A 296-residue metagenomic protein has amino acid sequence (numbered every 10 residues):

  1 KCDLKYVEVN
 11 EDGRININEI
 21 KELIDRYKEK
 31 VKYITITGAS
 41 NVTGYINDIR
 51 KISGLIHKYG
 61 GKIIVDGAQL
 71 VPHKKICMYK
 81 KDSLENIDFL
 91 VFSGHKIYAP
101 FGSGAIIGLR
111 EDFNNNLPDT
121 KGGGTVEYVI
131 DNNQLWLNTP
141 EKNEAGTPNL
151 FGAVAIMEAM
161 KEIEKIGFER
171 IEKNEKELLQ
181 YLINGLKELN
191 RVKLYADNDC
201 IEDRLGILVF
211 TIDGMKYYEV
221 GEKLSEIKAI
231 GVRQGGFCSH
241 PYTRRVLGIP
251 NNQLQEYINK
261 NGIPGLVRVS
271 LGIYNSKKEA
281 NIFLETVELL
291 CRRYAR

Functional and structural regions predicted by a protein language model:
K1-R296: Pyridoxal 5′-phosphate
